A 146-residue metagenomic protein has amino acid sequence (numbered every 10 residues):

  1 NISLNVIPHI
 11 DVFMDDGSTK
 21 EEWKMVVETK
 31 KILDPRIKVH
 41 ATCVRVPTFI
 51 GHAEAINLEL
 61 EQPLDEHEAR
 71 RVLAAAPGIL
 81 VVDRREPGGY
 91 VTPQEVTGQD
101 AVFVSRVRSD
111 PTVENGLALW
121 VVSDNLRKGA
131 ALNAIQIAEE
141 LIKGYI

Functional and structural regions predicted by a protein language model:
N1-A75: Active-site-lining helix/loop region of Rossmann-like oxidoreductase modules
E59-E61, A74-I79, T92-I146: C-terminal helical cap and adjacent loop that interface with cofactors, partners, or active-site loops
L80-R85: Conserved short beta-strand edge segments in small beta-sheet-based binding/regulatory domains
E86-V91: Small/polar glycine-rich anion-binding or flexible loop at a beta-alpha turn
